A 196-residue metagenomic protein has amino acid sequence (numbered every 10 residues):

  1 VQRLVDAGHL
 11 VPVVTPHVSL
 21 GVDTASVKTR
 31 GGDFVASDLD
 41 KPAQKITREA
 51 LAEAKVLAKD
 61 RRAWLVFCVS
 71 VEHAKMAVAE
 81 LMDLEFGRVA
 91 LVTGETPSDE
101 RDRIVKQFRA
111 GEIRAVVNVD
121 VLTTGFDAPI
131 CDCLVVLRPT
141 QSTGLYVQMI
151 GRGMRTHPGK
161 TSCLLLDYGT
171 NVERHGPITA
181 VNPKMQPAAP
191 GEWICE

Functional and structural regions predicted by a protein language model:
V1-C68, P183: Conserved interdomain linker/interface between the two RecA-like ATPase lobes of SF2 helicase motors
G8, V116-V135, S142, I150-P158: SF2 helicase motor core recognition
L10-V14, E85-R88, P129-C133, G159-L164: Short glycine-/polar-rich loops that comprise or flank the Walker A/P-loop and associated switch/sensor motifs
Q44-R48, D102, V119, A128 (+2 more regions): Amphipathic alpha-helical transducer elements in NTP-driven molecular machines
L65, A74-T124: Conserved helicase ATPase core of P-loop NTP-dependent helicases/translocases
E80, I104-Q107, I130, L145-R152: Alpha-helical scaffold elements adjacent to nucleotide-binding pockets in ATP/GTP-utilizing enzyme cores
P139-Q148, R152-A180: Conserved segment of the helicase C-terminal RecA-like domain
C195: Short cysteine-rich clusters marking metal-coordination/redox-active sites
